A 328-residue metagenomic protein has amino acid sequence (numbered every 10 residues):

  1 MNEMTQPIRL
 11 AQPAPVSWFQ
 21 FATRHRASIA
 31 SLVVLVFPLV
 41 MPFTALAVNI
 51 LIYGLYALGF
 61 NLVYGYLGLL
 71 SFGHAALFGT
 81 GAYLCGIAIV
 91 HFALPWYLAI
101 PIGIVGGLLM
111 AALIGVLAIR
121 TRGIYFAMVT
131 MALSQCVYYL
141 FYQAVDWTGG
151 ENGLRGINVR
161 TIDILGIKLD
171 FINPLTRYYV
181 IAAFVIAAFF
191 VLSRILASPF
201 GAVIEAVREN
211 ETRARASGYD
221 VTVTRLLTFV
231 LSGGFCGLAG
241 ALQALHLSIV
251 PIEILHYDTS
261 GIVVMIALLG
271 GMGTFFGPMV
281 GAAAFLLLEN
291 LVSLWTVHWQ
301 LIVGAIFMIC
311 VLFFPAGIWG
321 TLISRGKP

Functional and structural regions predicted by a protein language model:
M1-L35, G153, A202, V207-E211 (+2 more regions): Cytosolic-side transmembrane-helix boundaries in multi-pass membrane proteins
N2-A57, L84, H91-A99, N173-L175: Membrane-interfacial amphipathic/re-entrant helices at transmembrane-helix boundaries
P38-F92, V116-F126, T130, I204-V207 (+2 more regions): Single transmembrane alpha-helix segments in multi-pass membrane proteins
I50-L62, A76-T80, V105, L109 (+4 more regions): Hydrophobic alpha-helical segments embedded in the membrane of multi-pass proteins
F92-Q135, V280-A282: Alpha-helical transmembrane segments within multi-pass membrane transporters and channels
L133-D170, G201, W319-T321: Extracellular/periplasmic helix-loop junction at the C-terminal end of a transmembrane helix in multi-pass membrane
I172-P251: Helix-loop-helix "hairpin" substructures at the membrane interface of multi-pass membrane proteins
R225-F313: Transmembrane alpha-helical segments in multi-pass inner-membrane proteins
